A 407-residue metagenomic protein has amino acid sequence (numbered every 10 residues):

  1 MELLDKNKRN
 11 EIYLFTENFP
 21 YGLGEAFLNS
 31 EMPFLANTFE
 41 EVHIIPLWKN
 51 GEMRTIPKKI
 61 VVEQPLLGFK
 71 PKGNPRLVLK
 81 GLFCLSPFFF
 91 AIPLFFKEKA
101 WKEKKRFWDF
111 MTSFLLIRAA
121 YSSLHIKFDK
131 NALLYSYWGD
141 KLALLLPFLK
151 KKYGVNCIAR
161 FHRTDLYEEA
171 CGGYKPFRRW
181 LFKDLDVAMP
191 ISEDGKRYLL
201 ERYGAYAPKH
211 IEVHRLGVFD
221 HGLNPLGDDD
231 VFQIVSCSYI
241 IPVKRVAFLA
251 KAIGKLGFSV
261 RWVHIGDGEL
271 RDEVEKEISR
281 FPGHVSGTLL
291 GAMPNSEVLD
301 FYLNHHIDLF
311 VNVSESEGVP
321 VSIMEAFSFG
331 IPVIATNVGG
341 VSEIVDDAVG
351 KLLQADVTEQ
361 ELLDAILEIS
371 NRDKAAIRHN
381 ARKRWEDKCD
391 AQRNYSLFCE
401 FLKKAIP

Functional and structural regions predicted by a protein language model:
M1-K72: N-terminal subdomain of nucleotide-sugar transferases
A159-H162, W180-L223: Donor nucleotide-sugar binding/catalytic pocket of nucleotide-sugar-dependent glycosyltransferases
M189, G217-V218, G222-K244, F248-G257 (+1 more regions): Conserved donor-binding/catalytic core segment of Leloir-type glycosyltransferases
E275-F301: Nucleotide-activated donor-binding/catalytic signature segment of Leloir-type glycosyltransferases, i.e., the conserved
L309, S328, P332-A335: Short hydrophobic beta-strand element within catalytic cores of glycosyltransferases and related nucleotide-activated
V313-E315: Aromatic "clamp/platform" in nucleotide-sugar-dependent glycosyltransferases that forms part of the donor/acceptor
S342-L367: Change "using UDP/GDP/dTDP sugars" to "using nucleotide sugars
A375-E400: A short, well-ordered alpha-helix in the C-terminal region of glycosyltransferases
